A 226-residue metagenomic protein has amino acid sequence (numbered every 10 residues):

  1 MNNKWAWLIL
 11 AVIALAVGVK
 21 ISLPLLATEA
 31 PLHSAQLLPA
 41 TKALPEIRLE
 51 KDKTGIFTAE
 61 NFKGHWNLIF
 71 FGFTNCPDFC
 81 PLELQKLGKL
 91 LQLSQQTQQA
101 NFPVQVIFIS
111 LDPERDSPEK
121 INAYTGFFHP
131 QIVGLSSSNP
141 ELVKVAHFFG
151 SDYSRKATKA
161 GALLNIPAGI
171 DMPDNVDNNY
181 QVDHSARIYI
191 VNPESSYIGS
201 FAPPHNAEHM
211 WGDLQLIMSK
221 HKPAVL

Functional and structural regions predicted by a protein language model:
M1-E46, E50, K220, L226: N-terminal targeting signals for export/organelle localization
L44-P45, W66-N67, S185-R187: Short loop/turn microsegments at loop-to-beta-strand junctions
D52-K53, P193: Short, ordered coil/turn segments that flank beta-strands lining enzyme active or ligand-binding pockets
F57-E83, L87: Short active-site neighborhood of thiol/selenol oxidoreductases, capturing the structured segment around
W66, F73, C80, L91-Q98 (+5 more regions): Sec/Tat-exported extracytoplasmic proteins
L84-H147: Structural microenvironment flanking redox-active thiols in thiol-disulfide oxidoreductases
N122-S185: Short, internal strand/loop/helix patches that form the active-site neighborhood or redox-interaction surface
A160-L226: Thiol-/selenol-based redox modules, centered on thioredoxin-like and closely related oxidoreductase domains
